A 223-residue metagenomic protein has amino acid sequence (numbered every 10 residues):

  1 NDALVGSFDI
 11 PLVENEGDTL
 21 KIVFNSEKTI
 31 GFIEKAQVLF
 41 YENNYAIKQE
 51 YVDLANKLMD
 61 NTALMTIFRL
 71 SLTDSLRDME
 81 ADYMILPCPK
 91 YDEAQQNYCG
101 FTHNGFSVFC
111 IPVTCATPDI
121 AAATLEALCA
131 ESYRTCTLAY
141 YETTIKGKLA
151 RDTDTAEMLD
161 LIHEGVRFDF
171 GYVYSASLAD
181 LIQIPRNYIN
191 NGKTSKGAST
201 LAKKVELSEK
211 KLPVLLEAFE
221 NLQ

Functional and structural regions predicted by a protein language model:
D2-G6, I10-E50: Glycine-centered hinge/linker elements that transmit conformational signals in sensory and ligand-binding systems
K28-G31, R77-A81, C88, G100-T102 (+2 more regions): Extended alpha-helical or coil "stalk/linker/tether" regions that are enriched in polar/charged and small residues
I33, Q37, A55, A121-L125 (+1 more regions): Extracytoplasmic/secreted envelope proteins and their assembly/folding machinery, especially bacterial periplasmic
K35-N43, N61, A127-T135: Structured segments of extracytoplasmic/periplasmic soluble domains in secreted or envelope-associated proteins
Y51-T66, D74: Short helices/loops that flank or line small-molecule/ion binding pockets
L64-R69, M84: Paired acidic/hydrophobic, glycine-rich loop segments that form the ligand-binding mouth/hinge of periplasmic-binding
R77-T143, G147: Extracytoplasmic/periplasmic substrate-recognition and gating elements
V113-A122, A130-Q223: Conserved C-terminal helix/tail region of periplasmic/extracytoplasmic solute-binding proteins
